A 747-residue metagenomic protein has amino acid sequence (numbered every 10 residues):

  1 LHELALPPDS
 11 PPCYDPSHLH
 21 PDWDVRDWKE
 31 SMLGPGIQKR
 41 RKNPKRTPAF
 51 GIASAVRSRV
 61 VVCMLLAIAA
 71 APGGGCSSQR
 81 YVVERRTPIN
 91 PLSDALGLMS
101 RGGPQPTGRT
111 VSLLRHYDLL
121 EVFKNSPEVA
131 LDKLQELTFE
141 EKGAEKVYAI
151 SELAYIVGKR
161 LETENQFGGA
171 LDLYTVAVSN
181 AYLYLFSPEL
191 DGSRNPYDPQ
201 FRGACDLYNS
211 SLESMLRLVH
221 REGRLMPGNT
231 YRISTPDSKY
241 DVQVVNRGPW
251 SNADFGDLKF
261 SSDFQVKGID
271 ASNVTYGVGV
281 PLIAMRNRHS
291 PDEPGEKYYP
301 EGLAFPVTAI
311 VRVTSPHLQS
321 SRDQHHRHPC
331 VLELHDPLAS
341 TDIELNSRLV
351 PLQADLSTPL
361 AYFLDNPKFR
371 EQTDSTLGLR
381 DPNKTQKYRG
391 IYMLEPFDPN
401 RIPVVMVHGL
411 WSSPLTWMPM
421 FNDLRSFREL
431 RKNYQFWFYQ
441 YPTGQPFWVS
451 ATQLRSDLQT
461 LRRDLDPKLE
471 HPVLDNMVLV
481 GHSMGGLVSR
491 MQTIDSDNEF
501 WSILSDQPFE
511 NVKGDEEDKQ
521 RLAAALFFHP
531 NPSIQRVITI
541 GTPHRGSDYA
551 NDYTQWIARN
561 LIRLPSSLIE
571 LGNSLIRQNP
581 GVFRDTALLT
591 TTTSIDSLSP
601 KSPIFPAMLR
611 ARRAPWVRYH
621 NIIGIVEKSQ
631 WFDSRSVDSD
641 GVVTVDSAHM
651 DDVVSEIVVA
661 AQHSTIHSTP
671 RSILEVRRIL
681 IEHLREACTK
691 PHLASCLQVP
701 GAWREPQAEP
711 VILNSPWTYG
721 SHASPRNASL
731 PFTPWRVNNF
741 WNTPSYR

Functional and structural regions predicted by a protein language model:
R40-V62: Bacterial N-terminal signal peptides that target proteins for export
P72-G75: C-terminal motif of bacterial Sec signal peptides marking the signal peptidase cleavage site
S77-L137, E141, K146, E152 (+5 more regions): Flexible, membrane-associating and regulatory peripheral segments of lipid-active enzymes
R86, V699-R747: Intrinsically disordered, low-complexity Gly/Pro-rich repeat tracts
Y155-T230, V404-L410, F436-T590, D640: Serine-dependent carboxylesterase/thioesterase catalytic core of lipase-like alpha/beta-hydrolase/SGNH enzymes
M418-Y434: Short amphipathic alpha-helix adjacent to the substrate-entry channel of hydrolases
R559-I712: C-terminal subdomain of alpha/beta-hydrolase-fold enzymes, centered on the catalytic histidine and its supporting
